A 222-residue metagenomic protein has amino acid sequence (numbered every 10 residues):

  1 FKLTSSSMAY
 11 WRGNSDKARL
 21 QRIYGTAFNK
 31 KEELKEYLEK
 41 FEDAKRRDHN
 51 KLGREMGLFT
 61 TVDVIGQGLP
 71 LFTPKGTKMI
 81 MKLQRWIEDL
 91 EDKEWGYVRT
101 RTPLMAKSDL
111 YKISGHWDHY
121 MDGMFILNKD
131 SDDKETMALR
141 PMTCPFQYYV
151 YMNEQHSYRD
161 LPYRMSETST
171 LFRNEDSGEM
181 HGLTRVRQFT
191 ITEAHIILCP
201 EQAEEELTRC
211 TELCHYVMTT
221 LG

Functional and structural regions predicted by a protein language model:
F1-M180, T184: Auxiliary tRNA-acceptor-end handling modules of aminoacyl-tRNA synthetases
K40, W86, R209-Y216: A non-catalytic, amphipathic alpha-helix used as a structural packing/dimerization or gating element in enzyme scaffolds
Q67-K78, E193-L207: Short histidine-centered catalytic/ligand-binding loop motif
Q188-T190: A short glycine-rich beta-alpha junction/loop motif
T219-G222: Metal-assisted phosphate- and nucleotidyl-transfer catalytic regions
